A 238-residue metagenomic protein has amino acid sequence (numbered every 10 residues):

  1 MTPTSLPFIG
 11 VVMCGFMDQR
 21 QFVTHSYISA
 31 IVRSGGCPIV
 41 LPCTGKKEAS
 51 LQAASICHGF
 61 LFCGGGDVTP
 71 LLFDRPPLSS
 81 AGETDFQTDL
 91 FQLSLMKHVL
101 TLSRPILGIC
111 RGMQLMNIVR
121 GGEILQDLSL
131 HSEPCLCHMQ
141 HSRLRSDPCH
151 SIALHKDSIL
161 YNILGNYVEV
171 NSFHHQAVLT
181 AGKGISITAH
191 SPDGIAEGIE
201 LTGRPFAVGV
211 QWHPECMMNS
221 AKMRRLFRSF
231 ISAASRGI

Functional and structural regions predicted by a protein language model:
M1-I109, N117-L125, S129-Y161, E169 (+5 more regions): N-terminal beta1-alpha1 cap of cysteine-dependent amidohydrolase-like domains
M113: The feature captures the ABC ATPase H-loop/switch
V208-Q211: Active-site-proximal beta-strand elements of phosphoester/diester hydrolases
